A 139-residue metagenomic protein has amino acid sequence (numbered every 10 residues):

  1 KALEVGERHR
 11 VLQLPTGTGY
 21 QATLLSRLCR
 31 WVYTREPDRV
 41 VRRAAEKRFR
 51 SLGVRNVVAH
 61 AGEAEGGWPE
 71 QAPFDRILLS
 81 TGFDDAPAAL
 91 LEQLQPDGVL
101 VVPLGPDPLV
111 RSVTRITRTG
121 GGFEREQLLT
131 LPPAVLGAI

Functional and structural regions predicted by a protein language model:
A2-F123: Conserved nucleotide-cofactor-binding alpha/beta core module
T119, R125-A138: Conserved histidine-centered catalytic loops in small-molecule metabolism enzymes
